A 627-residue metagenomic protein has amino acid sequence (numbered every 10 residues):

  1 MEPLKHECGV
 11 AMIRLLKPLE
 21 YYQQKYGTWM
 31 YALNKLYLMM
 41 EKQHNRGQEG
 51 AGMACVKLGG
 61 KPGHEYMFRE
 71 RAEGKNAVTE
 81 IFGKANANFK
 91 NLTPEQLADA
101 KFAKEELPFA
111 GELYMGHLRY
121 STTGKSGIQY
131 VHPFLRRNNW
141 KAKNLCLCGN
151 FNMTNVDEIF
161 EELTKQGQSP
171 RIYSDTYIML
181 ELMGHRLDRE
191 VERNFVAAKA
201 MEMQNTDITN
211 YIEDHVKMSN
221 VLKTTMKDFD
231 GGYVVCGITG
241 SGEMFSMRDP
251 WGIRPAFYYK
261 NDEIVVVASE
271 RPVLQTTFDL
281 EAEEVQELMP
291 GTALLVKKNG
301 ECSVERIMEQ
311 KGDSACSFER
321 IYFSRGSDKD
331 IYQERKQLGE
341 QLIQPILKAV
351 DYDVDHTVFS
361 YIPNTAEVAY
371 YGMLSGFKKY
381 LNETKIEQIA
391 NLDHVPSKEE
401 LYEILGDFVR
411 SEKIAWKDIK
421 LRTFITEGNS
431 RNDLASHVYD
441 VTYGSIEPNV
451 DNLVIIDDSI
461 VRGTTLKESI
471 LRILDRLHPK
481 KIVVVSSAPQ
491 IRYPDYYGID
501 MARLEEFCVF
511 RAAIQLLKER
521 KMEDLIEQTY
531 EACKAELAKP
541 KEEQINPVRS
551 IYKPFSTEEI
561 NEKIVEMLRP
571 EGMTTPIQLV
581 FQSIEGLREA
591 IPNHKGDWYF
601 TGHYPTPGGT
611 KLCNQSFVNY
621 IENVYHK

Functional and structural regions predicted by a protein language model:
M1-M289, L295-V358, I362-P363: Conserved short alpha-helical segments that host acidic/polar catalytic motifs at enzyme active sites
A197-V216, F377-D393, E400-I414, K420: Amphipathic alpha-helical
M226, S241-E243, R248, K260 (+8 more regions): PRPP-dependent phosphoribosyltransferase catalytic core
D228-G231, E334-D355, V368, M373-G376 (+2 more regions): Phosphate/ATP-binding catalytic cores across multiple sugar-kinase/actin-like superfamilies, primarily ASKHA
G237, R248-D249, S269-R271, K298 (+6 more regions): Active-site proximal loops enriched in glycine and acidic residues that flank catalytic Cys/His/Asp and coordinate
L294, L342, F359, M373 (+2 more regions): Conserved hydrophobic/aromatic pocket- or pore-lining residues that grip, position, or stack substrates in active sites
G300-C316, Y361-V395: Terminal amphipathic helices with adjacent charged low-complexity linkers/tails
F359, A366-M373, F377, S411 (+2 more regions): Extended, hydrophobic alpha-helical segments in both membrane/secreted and soluble proteins
